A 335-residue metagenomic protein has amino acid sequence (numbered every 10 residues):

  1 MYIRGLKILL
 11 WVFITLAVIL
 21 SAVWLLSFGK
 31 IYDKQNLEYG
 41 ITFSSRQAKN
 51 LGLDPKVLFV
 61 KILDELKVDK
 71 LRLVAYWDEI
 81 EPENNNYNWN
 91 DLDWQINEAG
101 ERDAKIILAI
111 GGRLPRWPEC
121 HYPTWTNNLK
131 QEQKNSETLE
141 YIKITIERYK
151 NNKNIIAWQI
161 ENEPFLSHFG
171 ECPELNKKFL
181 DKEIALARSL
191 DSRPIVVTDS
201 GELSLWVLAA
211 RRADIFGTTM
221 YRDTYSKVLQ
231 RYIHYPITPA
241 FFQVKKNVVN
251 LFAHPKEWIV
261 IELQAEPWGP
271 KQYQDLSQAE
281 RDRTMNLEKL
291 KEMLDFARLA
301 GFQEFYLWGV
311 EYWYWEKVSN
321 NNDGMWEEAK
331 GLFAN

Functional and structural regions predicted by a protein language model:
M1-L20: N-terminal Sec-pathway targeting helices
A22-D69, V74: Boundary/entry segment of secreted carbohydrate-active catalytic domains
K49-E65, T138-R148, D199-A209, N286-F296: Short, acidic/polar
V57-T126, G170-V197, R211: Aromatic-lined substrate-binding rim segments of carbohydrate-active enzymes
Y76-D91, L114-N135, P164-C172, Q230 (+2 more regions): Surface-exposed, active-site-proximal loop segments in enzymatic domains
R113-P115, T138-P173, Y306: Active-site groove signature of glycoside hydrolases
I156, E257-N335: Substrate-binding cleft of secreted/luminal carbohydrate-active enzymes
S189-Y273, G324-E328: Glycoside hydrolase catalytic-domain groove-lining segments
